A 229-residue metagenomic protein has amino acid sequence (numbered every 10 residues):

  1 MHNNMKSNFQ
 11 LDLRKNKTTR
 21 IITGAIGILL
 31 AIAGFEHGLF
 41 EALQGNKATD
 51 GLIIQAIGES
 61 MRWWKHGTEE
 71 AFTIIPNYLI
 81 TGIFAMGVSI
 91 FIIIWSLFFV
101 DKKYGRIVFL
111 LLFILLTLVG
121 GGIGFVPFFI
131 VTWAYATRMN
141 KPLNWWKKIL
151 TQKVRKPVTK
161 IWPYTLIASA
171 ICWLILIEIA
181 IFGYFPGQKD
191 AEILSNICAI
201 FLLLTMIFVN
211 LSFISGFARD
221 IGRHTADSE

Functional and structural regions predicted by a protein language model:
H2-L13, P142-I161, S228-E229: Membrane-interfacial, low-structure loops and terminal tails that flank and connect transmembrane helices in multi-pass
K6-K47: Cytosolic juxtamembrane helix and N-cap/initiation of the first transmembrane helix
I22-I26, T81-K102, M206-A226: Transmembrane alpha-helical segments in integral membrane proteins
G27-E41, A85-I92, F109, F113-L116 (+6 more regions): Helical transmembrane-bundle signal
T49-A71: Perimembrane loop-to-helix junctions flanking transmembrane segments
R62-K65, T73-I90: Hydrophobic, membrane-facing alpha-helical anchors
L79-G82, E192-M206: Alpha-helical transmembrane segments of polytopic membrane proteins
I177-D190: Juxtamembrane "helix-exit" motif on the non-cytosolic side of transmembrane helices
